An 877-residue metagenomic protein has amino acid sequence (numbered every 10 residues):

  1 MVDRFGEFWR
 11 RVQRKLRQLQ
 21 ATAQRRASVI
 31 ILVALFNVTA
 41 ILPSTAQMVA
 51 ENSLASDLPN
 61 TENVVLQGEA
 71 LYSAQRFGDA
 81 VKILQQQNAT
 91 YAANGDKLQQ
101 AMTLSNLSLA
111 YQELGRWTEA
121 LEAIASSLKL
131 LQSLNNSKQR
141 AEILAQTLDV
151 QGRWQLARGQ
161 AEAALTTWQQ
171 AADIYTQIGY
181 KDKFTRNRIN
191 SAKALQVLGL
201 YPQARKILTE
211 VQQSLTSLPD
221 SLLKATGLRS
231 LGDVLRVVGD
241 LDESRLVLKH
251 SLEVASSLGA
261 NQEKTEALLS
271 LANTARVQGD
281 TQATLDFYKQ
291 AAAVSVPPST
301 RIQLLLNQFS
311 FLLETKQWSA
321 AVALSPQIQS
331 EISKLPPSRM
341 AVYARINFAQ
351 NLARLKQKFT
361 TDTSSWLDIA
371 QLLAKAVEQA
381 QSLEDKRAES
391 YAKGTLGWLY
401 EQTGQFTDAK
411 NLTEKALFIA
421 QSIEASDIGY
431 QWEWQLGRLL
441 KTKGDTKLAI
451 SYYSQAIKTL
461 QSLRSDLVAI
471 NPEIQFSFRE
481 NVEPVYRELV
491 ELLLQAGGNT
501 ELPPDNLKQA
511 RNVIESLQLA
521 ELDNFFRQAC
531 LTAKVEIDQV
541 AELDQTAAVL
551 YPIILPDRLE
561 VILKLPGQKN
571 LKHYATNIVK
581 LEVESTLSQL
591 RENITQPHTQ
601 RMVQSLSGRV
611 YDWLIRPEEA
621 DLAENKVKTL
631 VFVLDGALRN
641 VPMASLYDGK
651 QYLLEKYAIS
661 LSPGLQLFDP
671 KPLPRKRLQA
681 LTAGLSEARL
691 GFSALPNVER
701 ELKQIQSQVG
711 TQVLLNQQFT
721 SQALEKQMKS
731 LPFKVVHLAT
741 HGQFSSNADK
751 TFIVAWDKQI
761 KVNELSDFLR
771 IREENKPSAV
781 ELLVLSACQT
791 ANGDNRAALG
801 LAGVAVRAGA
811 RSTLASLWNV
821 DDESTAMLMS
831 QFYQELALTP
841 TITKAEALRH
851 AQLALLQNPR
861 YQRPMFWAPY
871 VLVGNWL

Functional and structural regions predicted by a protein language model:
M1-A21: N-terminal secretory signal peptides that target proteins for export/translocation
L32-N106: N-terminal leader/linker segments that initiate helical-solenoid repeat arrays
L35, E243, K249, E253-S256 (+5 more regions): Alpha-helical solenoid repeat scaffolds used for protein-protein interaction
N37-A55, K82-T90, L128-N135, E253 (+3 more regions): Repeat-mediated protein-protein interaction surfaces in helical alpha-solenoids
S56-D57, N63, R76, G95-D96 (+16 more regions): Short coil/turn linker motifs that delimit alpha-helical repeat modules in TPR/alpha-solenoid proteins
V64-Q67, L71, I83, Q100-L114 (+22 more regions): TPR/Sel1-like alpha-solenoid repeat signature
Q75-G78, E113-E122, G159, G199 (+1 more regions): Inter-helical turn/loop elements of alpha-helical hairpins
K206, K334, V535, V540-K580 (+2 more regions): Catalytic cores of enzymes
